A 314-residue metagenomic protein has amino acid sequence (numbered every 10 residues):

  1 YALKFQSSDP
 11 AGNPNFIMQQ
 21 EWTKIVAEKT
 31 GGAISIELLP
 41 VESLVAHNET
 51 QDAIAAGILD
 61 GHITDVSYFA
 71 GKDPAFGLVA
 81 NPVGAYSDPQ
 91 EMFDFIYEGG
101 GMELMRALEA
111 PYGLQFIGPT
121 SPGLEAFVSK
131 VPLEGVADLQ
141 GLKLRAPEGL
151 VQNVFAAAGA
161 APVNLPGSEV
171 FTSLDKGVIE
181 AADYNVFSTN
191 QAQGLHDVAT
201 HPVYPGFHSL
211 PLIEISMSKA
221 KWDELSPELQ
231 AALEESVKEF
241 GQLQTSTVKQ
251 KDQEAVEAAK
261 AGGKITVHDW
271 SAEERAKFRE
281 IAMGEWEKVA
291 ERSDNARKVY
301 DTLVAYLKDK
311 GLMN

Functional and structural regions predicted by a protein language model:
Y1-E91, M102-E103, A107-N314: N-terminal secretory/targeting leader peptides
E91-M92, Y97: Active-site-adjacent segment of FAD-dependent monooxygenases/related oxidoreductases
